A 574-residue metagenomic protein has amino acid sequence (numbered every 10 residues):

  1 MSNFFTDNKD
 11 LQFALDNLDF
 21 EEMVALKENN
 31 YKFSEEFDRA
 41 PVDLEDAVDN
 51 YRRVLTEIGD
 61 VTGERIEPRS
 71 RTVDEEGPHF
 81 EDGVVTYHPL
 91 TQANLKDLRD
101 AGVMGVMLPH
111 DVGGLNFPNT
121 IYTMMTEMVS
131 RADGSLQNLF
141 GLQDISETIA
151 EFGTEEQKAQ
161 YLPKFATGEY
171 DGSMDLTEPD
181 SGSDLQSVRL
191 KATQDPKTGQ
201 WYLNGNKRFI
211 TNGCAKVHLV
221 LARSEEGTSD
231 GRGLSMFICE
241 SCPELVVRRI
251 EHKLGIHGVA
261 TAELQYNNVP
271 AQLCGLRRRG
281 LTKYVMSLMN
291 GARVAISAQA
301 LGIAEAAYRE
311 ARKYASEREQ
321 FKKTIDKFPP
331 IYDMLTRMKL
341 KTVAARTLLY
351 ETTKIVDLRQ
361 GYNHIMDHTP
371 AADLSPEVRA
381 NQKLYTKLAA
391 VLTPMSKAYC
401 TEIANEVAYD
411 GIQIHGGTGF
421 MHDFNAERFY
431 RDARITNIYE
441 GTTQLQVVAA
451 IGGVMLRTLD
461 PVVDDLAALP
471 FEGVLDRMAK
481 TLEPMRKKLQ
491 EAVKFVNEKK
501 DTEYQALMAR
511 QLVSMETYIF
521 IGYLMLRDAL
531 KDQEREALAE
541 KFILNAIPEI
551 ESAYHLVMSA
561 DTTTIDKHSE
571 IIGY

Functional and structural regions predicted by a protein language model:
M1-L136, E156, Q160, H364-P376 (+1 more regions): Amphipathic, small/basic residue-rich leader segments at the start of a protein or domain
S2-F5, D10, F20, I256 (+4 more regions): Alpha-helix capping/hinge segments and adjacent helical runs
V112, R457, L469-Y574: C-terminal amphipathic alpha-helical interaction region
Q137-E155: N-terminal glycine-rich flavin-associated loop
Q200, N204-L245: A short core secondary-structure module
C242-P243, K253, A260-A292, R309-D326 (+2 more regions): A glycine-rich, basic-preceded beta-loop-alpha segment at the flavin cofactor/substrate interface of flavin-utilizing
E317-L340, E351: Terminal amphipathic helices with adjacent charged low-complexity linkers/tails
V343-S396, V493-L507, L526-L530: C-terminal helix-coil-helix/basic helical segment that borders enzyme active sites and/or dimer interfaces and provides
